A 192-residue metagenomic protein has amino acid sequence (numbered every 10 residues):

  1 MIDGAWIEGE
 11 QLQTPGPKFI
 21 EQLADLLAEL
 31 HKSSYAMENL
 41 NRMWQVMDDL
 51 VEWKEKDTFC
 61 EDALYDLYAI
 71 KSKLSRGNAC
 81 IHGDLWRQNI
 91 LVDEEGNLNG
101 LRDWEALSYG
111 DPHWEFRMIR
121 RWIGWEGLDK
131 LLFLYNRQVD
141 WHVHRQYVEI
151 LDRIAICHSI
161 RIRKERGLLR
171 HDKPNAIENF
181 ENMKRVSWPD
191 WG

Functional and structural regions predicted by a protein language model:
M1-E38: ATP-binding pocket architecture of kinase catalytic cores
I2, D25, A36-S75, A79: Active-site catalytic-loop/activation-segment of kinase and kinase-like phosphoryl-transfer enzymes
G4, I20, S34-Q45, L134 (+1 more regions): Inter-domain helical "communication" segments and dimerization helices that couple sensory or membrane-embedded modules
E10, L30-E38, K71, V139 (+2 more regions): A general structural signal marking secondary-structure boundaries and capping sites
F19-Q22, D84, P112, E149 (+1 more regions): An acidic site on a long C-lobe helix of protein kinase domains
H31, N78-C80, V148: Structured catalytic cores of enzymes that bind and process phosphorylated ligands/cofactors
Y68-F116: Active-site acidic catalytic loop and adjacent metal/ATP-binding pocket of ATP-dependent phosphoryl transfer enzymes
M118-G192: Helix-rich C-terminal or lid/interface subdomains of diverse kinases
